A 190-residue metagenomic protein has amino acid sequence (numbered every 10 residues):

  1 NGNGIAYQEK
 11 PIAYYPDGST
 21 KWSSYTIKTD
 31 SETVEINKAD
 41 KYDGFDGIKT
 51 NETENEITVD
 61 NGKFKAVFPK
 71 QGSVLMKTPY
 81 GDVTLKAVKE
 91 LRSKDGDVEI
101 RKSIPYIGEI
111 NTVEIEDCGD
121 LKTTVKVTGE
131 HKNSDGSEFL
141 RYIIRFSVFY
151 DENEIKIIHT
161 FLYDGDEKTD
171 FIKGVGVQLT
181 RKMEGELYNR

Functional and structural regions predicted by a protein language model:
N1-P105, E114-E130: Alpha-mannosidase-like glycoside hydrolase catalytic domains involved in N-glycan trimming, generalizing to other
V67-P69, I115-Y188: Acidic, contiguous internal or C-terminal segments within carbohydrate-active enzymes that form a structured patch used
G108-E109: C-terminal transmembrane helix-loop-helix hairpin of multi-pass membrane proteins
